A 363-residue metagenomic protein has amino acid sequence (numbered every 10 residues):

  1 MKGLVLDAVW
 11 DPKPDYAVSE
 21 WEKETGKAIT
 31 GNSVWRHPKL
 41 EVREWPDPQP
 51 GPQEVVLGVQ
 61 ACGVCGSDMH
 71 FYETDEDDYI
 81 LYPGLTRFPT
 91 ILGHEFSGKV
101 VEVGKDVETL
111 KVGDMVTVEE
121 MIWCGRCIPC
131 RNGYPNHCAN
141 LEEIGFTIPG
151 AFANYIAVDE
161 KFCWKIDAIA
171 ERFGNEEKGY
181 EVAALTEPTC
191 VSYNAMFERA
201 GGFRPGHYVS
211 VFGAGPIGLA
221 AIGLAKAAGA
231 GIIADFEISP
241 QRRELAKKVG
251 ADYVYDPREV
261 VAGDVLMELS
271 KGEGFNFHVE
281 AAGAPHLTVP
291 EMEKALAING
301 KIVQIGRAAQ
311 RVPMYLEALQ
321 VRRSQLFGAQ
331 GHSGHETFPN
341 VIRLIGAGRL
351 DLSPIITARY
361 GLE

Functional and structural regions predicted by a protein language model:
L6, A200-P205, A228, P240 (+1 more regions): Glycine-rich cofactor phosphate-binding loops and adjacent beta1-alpha1 units of small-molecule cofactor enzyme domains
D11-A61, R87-P89, D106: A short N-terminal beta-strand-loop micro-motif at the entrance of redox/enzyme domains
A17-V18, E268, P290-K294, I298 (+1 more regions): C-terminal hydrophobic helical "lid"/dimerization subdomain of Rossmann-like NAD(P)H-dependent oxidoreductases
P46-G63, D77-I128, I169-A170: Glycine-rich beta-strand-centered segment in the early N-terminal region that forms part of a ligand/cofactor-binding
S67-E73: Cytochrome P450 core scaffold surrounding the K-helix E-X-X-R motif and the conserved "meander" helix-loop region
P83-P89, H94, C124-F212: NAD(P)H dinucleotide-binding glycine-rich loop of Rossmann-like/cofactor-binding domains, especially the beta1-alpha1
V116, Y208-V211, H278-E280: Conserved hydrophobic beta-strands of the Rossmann-like cofactor-binding core in SDR/related NAD(P)H-dependent
K161, N175-V260, D264: Mid-domain Rossmann-like dinucleotide-binding core that forms the NAD(H)/NADP(H) cofactor-binding site
